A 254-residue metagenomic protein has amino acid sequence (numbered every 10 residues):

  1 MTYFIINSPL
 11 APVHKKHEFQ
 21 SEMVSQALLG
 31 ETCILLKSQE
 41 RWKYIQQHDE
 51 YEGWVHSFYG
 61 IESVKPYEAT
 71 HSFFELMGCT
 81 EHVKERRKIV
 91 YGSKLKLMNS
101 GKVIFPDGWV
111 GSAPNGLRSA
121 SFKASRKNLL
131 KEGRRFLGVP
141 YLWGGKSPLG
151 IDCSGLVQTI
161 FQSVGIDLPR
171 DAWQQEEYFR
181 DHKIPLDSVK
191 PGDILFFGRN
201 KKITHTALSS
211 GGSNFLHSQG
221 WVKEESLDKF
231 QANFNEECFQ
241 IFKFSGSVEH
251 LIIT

Functional and structural regions predicted by a protein language model:
M1-K37: Intrinsically disordered, low-complexity, positively charged segments
M1-T2, T32, E40, Q47-V139: Boundary regions of SH3-family modules and the immediately adjacent low-complexity/disordered segments in eukaryotic
I6, L35, L97, F196-F197 (+1 more regions): A generic structural signal for residues embedded in beta-strands
S8-E18, T70-V83, A172-R180: Short, structured beta-strand/loop micro-motifs enriched in basic residues and often containing a Trp
K16-L29, H82-Y91, P185: SH3/SH3-like (including bacterial SH3b) beta-barrel domains that bind proline-rich motifs or cell-wall ligands
E62, S119, H182-K183, S210-T254: Aromatic- and glycine-rich peptidoglycan recognition patches
G133, G145-V164, L168-P169: Active-site nucleophilic cysteine motif
I166-F230: ...with weaker cross-activation on analogous glycine-rich loops/strands in unrelated enzymes
